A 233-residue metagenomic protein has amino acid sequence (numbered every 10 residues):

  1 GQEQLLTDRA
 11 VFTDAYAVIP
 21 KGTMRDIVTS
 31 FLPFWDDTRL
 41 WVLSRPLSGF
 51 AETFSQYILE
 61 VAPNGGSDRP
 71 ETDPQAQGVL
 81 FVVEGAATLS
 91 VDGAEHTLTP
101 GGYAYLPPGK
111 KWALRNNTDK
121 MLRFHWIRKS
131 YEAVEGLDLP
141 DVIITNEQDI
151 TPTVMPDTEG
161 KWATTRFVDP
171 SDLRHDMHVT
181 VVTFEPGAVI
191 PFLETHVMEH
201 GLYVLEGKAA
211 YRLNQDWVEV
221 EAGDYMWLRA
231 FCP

Functional and structural regions predicted by a protein language model:
G1-T53, D119-D176: A short, N-terminal "cap"/entry segment at the start of jelly-roll beta-barrel domains of the cupin/DSBH fold
D37-P46, S55-P74, T165-V168, T180-H196 (+1 more regions): Conserved short histidine dyad/triad with adjacent acidic residue
G65, R69, A76-G78, A86-S90 (+2 more regions): N-terminal regulatory/effector-sensing and dimerization cores that precede helix-turn-helix DNA-binding domains
Q75-T88, D92, V197-N214: Glycine- and acidic-residue-biased ligand/ion/polar-headgroup-sensing regions
G93-P108, N214-C232: Short acidic-glycine-tyrosine-enriched beta hairpin
L114-T118: Asparagine-centered strand-capping/turn motif at beta-strand->loop junctions
I144-H200, L205-Y211, V218: Surface-exposed interaction/gating patches
